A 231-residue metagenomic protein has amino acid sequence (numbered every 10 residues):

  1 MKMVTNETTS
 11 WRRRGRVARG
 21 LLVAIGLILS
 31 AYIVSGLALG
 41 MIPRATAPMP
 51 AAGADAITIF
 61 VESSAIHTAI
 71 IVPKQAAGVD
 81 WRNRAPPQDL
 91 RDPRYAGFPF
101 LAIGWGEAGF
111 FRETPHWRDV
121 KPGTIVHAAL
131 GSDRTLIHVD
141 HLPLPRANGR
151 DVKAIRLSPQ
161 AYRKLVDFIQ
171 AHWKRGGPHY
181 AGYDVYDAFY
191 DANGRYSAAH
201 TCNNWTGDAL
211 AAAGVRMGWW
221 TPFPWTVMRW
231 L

Functional and structural regions predicted by a protein language model:
K2-G40, A171-L231: Activation targets extended, charge/polar-rich intrinsically disordered C-terminal tails
R44-I57, V61-A65, P73-D191: Non-catalytic ligand/cofactor/substrate-binding and regulatory segments of enzyme domains
